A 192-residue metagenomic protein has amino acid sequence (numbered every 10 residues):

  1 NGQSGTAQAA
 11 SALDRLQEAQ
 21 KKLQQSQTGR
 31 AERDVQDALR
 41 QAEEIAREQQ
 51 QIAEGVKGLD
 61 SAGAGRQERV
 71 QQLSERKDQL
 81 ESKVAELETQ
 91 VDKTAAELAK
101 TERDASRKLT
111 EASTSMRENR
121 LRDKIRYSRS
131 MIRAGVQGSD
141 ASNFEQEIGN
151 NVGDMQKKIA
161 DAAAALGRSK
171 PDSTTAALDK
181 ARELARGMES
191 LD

Functional and structural regions predicted by a protein language model:
N1-D192: Extended alpha-helical rod segments
